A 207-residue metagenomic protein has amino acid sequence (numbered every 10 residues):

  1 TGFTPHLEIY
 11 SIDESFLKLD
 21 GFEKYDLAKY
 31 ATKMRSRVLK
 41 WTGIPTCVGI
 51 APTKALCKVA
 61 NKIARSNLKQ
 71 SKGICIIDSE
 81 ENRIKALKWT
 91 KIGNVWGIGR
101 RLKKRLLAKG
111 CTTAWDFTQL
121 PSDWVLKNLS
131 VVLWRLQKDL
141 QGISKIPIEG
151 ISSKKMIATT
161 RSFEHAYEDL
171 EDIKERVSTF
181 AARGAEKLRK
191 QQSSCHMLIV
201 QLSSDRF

Functional and structural regions predicted by a protein language model:
T1-K138, I148, E186: Gly/Gly-Pro- and Ser/Thr-rich, intrinsically disordered tail segments characteristic of DNA damage-repair and tolerance
L107-F207: DNA-contacting surface of Y-family translesion DNA polymerases
